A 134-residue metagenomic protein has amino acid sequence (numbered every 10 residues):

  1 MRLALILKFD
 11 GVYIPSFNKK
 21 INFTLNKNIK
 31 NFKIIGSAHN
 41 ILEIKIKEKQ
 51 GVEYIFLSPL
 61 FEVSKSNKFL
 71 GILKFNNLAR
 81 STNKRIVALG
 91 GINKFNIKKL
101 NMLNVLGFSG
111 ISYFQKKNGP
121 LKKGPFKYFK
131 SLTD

Functional and structural regions predicted by a protein language model:
R2, V12-F23, Y54-F69, I92-D134: Glycine-rich phosphate-binding active-site loops on the catalytic face of alpha/beta enzymes
L3-D10, N22-I29, K45-Q50: Short loop/helix-cap segments at secondary-structure boundaries that form the rim of catalytic
L7, Q50, S81, M102-N104: Structural motif
D10-Y13, N31-I35, G51-F56, R85-V87 (+1 more regions): Structural preference for beta-strand elements that scaffold enzyme active sites
K19, F23-N40, K68-N93, F129-D134: Alpha-helix-loop-beta-strand connector modules within alpha/beta enzyme cores
K33-S64: Internal catalytic-core helix/loop-beta-alpha segment that presents or stabilizes conserved functional determinants
